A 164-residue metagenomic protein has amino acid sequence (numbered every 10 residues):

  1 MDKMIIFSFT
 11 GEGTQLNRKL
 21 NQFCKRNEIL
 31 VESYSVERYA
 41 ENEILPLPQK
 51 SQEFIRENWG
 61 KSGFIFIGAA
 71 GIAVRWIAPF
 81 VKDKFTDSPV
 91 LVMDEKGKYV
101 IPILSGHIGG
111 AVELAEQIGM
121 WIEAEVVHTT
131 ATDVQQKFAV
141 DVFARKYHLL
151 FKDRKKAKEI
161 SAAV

Functional and structural regions predicted by a protein language model:
M1-R38: N-terminal basic/disordered segments at the start of proteins
D2, I108-V164: Internal alpha/beta core interface subdomains
G13-N17, I72-W76, A111: Short glycine/serine/threonine-rich phosphate/pyrophosphate-binding segments that cradle anionic phosphate groups
K19-R26, P79-F85, I108, F143-A144: Short, solvent-exposed amphipathic alpha-helical segments in soluble enzyme and RNA/protein-processing domains
I29-E57: N-terminal beta-loop-helix "entrance" segment that forms/cooperates in small-molecule cofactor or anionic ligand
E32-V36, I65-G68, V92-M93, V126-T130: General beta-strand structural signal in soluble alpha/beta enzymes
I55-M93: Hydrophobic/aromatic-rich, well-ordered segments within soluble, folded domains that form packed cores
V81-H107, E113-T129: Short, acidic/small-residue loops that bind anionic groups at enzyme active sites
